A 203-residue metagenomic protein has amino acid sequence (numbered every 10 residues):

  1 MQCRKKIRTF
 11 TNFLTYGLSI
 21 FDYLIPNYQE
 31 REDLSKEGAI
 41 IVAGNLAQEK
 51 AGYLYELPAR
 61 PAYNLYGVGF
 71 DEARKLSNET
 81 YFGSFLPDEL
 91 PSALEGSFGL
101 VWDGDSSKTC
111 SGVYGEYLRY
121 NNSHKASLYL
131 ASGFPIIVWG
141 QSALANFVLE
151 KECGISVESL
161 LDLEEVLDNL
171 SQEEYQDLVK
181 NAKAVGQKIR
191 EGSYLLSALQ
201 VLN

Functional and structural regions predicted by a protein language model:
M1-T15, F147: A short, active-site helix/loop in glycosyltransferases that binds the activated sugar's phosphate group
Q2-K6, A47, I136, A143-L144 (+1 more regions): Alpha-helix capping/helix-boundary segments
K6, G52-E56, V166: A short acidic, amphipathic alpha-helical/loop segment
G17-E95: Conserved catalytic-core segment of nucleotide-activated headgroup transferases in glycan assembly
E32, E158-L161, E165-L167, Q172-N203: A charged, aromatic-enriched C-terminal amphipathic alpha-helix characteristic of glycosyltransferases across folds
P91-S132, V138-N146: Nucleotide-sugar-dependent
K151-V157: A short acidic/histidine/glycine-rich donor-binding loop in glycosyltransferase catalytic cores
